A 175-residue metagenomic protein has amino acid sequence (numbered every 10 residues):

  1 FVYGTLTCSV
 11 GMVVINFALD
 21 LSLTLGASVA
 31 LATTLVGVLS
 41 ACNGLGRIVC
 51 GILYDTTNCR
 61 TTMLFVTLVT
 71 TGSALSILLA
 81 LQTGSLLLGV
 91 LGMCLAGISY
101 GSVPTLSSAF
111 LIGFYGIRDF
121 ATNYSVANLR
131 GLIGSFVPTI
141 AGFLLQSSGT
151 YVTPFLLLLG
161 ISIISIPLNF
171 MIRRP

Functional and structural regions predicted by a protein language model:
F1-C50, V137-A141: Extracytoplasmic gate region of multi-pass secondary transporters
R47-N58, L145-Q146: Helix-to-loop junctions at the C-terminal end of transmembrane segments in multipass secondary transporters
D55-L68: Cytoplasmic membrane-interface "Motif A"-like loop-to-helix N-cap segments of 12-TM Major Facilitator Superfamily
V69-Q82: C-terminal ends and interior cores of transmembrane alpha-helices in multi-pass membrane transporters/permeases
S102-Y115: Intracellular juxtamembrane helix-capping segments at the cytosolic ends of symmetry-related transmembrane helices
F114-S148: A late C-terminal transmembrane helix in Major Facilitator Superfamily
F143-I161: A membrane-interface helix-boundary motif in multi-pass transporters
L159-P175: Multi-pass alpha-helical transporter architecture, strongest for 12-TM Major Facilitator/SLC carriers used
